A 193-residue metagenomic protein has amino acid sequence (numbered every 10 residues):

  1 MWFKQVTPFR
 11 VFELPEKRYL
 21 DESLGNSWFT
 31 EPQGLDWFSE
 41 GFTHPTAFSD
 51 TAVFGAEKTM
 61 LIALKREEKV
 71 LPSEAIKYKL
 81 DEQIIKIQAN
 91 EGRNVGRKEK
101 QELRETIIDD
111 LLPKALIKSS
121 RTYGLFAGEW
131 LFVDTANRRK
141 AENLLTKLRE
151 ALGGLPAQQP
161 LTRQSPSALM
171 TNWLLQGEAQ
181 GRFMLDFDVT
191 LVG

Functional and structural regions predicted by a protein language model:
M1-D50, T59-L71, A75-L103, L112-K114 (+3 more regions): Terminal interaction module
T106: C-terminal extracytoplasmic interaction modules
A127-F132: Short glycine/threonine-rich beta-strand-turn micro-motifs
K147-G153: Short, surface-exposed basic-aromatic patches at helix termini and helix-loop junctions that form
